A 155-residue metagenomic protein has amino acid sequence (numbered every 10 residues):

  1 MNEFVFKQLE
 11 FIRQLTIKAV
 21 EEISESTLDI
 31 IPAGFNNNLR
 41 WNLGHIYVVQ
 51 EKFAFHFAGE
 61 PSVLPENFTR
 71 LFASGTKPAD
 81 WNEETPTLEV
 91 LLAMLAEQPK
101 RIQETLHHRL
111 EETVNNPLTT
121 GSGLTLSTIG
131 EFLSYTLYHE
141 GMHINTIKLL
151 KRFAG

Functional and structural regions predicted by a protein language model:
M1-E3: Absolute protein N-terminus
F6-E10, I17, L28-G75, P117-G155: Short, contiguous alpha-helical
R13, I17-E21, Y47-A54, A96-L110 (+1 more regions): Structural signal for well-ordered, non-membrane alpha-helices
E22-D29, E104-N116, R152-G155: Surface-exposed helix-capping loop/turn segments at secondary-structure junctions
T76-V114, E131-T136: Acidic/histidine-rich alpha-helical segments that form the ligand environment of transition-metal centers
